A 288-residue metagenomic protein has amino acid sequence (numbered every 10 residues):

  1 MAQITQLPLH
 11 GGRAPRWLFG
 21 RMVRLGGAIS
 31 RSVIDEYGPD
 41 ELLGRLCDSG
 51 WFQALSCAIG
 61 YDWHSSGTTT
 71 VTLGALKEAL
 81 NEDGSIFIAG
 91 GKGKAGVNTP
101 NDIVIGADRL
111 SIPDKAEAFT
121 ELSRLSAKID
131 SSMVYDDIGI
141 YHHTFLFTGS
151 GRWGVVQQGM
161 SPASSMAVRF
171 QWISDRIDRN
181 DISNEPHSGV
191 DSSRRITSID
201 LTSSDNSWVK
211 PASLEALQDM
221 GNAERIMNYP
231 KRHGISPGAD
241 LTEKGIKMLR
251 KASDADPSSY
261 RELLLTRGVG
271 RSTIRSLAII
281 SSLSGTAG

Functional and structural regions predicted by a protein language model:
M1-G234: Structure-specific DNA junction-binding interface
S30-D35, D256-P257, A278: Short acidic (Asp/Glu) and glycine-rich catalytic loops that position anionic groups and cofactors
D40, M248-L249: A generic structural signal for short
D48, I138, T242-G245, D256: Active-site-proximal structural scaffolding
Y141, M248, S259-E262: Short, hydrophobic/aromatic alpha-helical segments in well-folded domains
S236-E243, S258-I280: Helix-hairpin-helix
S253: Glycine-rich phosphate/ribose-binding loops and adjacent secondary-structure elements that form binding surfaces
I280-G288: Catalytic or ion-translocation cores adjacent to nucleophile or general acid/base/metal-coordination motifs in diverse
